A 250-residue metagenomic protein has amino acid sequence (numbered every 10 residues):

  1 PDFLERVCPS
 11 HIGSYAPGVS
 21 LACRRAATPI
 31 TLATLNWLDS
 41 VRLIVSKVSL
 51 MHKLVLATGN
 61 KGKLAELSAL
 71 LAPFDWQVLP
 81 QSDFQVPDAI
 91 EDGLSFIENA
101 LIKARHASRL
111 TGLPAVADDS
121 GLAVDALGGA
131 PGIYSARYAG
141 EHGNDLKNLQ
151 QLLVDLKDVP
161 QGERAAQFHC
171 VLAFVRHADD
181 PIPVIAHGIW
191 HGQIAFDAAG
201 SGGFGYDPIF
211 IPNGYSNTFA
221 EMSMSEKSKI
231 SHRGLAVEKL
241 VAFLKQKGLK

Functional and structural regions predicted by a protein language model:
V7, A33: Short polybasic linear motifs
P17, R25: Short Gly/Ser/Thr- and charged-rich N-terminal loops/segments that act as flexible capping/hinge elements
A27-L32: N-terminal polybasic/positive-inside topogenic patches
H52-V55, K61-K250: Anionic-ligand binding patches
